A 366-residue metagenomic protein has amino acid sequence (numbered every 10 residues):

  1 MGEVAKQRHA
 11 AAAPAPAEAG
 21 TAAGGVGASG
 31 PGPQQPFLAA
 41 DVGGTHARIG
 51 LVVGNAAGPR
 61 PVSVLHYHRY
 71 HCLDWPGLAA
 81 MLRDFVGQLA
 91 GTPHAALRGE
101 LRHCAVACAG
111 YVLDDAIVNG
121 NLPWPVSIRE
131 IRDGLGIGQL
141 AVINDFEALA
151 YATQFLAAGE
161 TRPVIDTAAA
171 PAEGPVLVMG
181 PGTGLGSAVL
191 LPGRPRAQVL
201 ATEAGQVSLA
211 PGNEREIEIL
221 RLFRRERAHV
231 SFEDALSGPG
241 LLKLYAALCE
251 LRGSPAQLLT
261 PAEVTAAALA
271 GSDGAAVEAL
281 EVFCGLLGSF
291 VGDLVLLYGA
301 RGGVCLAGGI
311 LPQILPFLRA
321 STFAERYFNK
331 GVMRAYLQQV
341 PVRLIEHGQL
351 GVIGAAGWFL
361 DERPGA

Functional and structural regions predicted by a protein language model:
M1-E100, E218-A366: ATP-binding/phosphotransfer module of carbohydrate and carboxylate kinases, centering on a glycine-rich
A11, E18-G20, G24-G32, Q139-V176: Conserved phosphate-binding catalytic cores of ATP/NTP-utilizing and phosphoryl-transfer enzymes
Q34-Q35, G136-G138, A172-V176, L185 (+2 more regions): Short coil/turn connectors at secondary-structure junctions
G54-P59, G120-P125, L156-V164, P192-L200 (+1 more regions): A glycine- and small-aliphatic-rich helix-loop capping segment at beta-alpha/alpha-beta transitions that lines
C72, N119-L122, A141-A148, T167-P171 (+2 more regions): Active-site nucleophile and cofactor-binding loops and adjacent substrate-binding regions of central metabolic enzymes
G91-V142, Y151-E160, P312-P316: Short beta-strand-loop/turn "lid" adjacent to the catalytic site in phosphate-handling enzymes
V106-Y111, G180-T183, R301-P312: Glycine-rich beta-strand-to-loop/alpha-helix junction loops that act as flexible
P163-T167, P171-F232, L315-P316, F323-F328 (+1 more regions): Glycine-rich phosphate-binding loop of actin/hexokinase-like ATP-binding domains
